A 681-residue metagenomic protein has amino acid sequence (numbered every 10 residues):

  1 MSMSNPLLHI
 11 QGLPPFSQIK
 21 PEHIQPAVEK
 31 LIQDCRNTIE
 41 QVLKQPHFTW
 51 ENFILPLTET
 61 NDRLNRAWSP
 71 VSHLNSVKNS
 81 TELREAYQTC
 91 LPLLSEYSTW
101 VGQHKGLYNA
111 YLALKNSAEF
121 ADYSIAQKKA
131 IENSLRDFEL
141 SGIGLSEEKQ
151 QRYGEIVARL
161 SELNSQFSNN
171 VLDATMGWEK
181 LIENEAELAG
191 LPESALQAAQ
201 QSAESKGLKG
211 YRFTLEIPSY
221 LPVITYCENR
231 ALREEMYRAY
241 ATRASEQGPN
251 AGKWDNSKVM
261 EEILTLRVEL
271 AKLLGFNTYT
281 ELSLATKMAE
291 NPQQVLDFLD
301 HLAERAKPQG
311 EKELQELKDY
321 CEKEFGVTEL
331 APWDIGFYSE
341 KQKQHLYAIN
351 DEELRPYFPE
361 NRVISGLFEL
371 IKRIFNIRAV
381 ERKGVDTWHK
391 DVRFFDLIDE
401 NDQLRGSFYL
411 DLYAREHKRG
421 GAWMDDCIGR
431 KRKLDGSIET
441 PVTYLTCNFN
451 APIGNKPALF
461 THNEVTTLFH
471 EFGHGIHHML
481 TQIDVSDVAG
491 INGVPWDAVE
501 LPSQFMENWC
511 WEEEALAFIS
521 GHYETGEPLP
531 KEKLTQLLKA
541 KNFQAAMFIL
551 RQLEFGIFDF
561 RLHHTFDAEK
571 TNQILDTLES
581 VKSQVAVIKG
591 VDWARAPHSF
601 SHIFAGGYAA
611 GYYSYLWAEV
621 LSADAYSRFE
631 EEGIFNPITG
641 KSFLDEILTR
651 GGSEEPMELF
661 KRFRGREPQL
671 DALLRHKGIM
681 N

Functional and structural regions predicted by a protein language model:
M1-L191, F629: N-terminal helix-rich structural modules
S2-H23, K30, F48, G190 (+12 more regions): C-terminal, non-catalytic "cap/extension" segments appended to globular domains
L8-H23, V71-C90, A113-E155, T214-K258 (+5 more regions): Short His/Asp/Glu-rich catalytic/ion-coordination signatures at enzyme active sites or charged loops
L43-I54, V77-T81, N250-K253, L282 (+2 more regions): Short, surface-exposed loop/turn segments at secondary-structure junctions
R63-H73, R136, R238, I335-K343 (+2 more regions): Short, hydrophobic/amphipathic alpha-helical patches that form generic packing surfaces within helical domains
T99, T443, N463-T466: Acidic/His-rich structured neighborhood in mature extracellular/periplasmic domains
A126, A130-E132, R159-E162, N169 (+9 more regions): Active-site-proximal, well-structured secondary-structure segments within enzyme catalytic domains
N450-F469: Short pre-active-site segment immediately N-terminal to the catalytic Zn-binding motif
